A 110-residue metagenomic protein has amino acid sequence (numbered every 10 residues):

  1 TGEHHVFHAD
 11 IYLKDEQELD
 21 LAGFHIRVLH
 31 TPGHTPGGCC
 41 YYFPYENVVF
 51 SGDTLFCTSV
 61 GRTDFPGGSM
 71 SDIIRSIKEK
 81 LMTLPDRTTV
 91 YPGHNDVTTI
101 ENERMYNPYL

Functional and structural regions predicted by a protein language model:
E3-F7, E18, H25-H30, T35-L110: Metallo-beta-lactamase
I11-K14: Short acidic-hydrophobic, aromatic-tinged amphipathic segments that line or gate anion-handling sites
